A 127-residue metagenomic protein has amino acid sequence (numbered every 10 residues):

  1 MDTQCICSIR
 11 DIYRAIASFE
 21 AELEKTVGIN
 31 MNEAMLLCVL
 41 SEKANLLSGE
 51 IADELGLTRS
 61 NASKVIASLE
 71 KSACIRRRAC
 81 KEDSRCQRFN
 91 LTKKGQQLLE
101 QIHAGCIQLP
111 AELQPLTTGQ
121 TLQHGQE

Functional and structural regions predicted by a protein language model:
M1-V27, C74, K93, L99: N-terminal leader segment of winged-helix/HTH proteins
F19-S60: N-terminal helix-turn-helix DNA-binding core of bacterial DNA-binding proteins
A67-G125: Charged, amphipathic alpha-helical coiled-coil/dimerization segments
